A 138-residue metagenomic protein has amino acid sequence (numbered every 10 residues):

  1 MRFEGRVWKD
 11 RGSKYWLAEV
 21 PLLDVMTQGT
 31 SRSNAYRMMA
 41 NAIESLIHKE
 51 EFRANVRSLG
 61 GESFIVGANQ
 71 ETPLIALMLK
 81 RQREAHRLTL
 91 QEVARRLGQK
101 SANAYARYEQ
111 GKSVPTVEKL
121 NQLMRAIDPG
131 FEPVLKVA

Functional and structural regions predicted by a protein language model:
M1-R53: DNA-contacting interfaces and partner/effector-binding or oligomerization modules in DNA-centric proteins
G60-A85: A short, Lys/Arg-rich alpha-helix, primarily the initiator
L79, L90-Q91, A102, V117-L120: Helix-turn-helix DNA-binding elements, focusing on the entry/boundary residues of the two helices that contact DNA
R83, A94-R95, M124: The alpha-helix within a helix-turn-helix
R87-R107: Short alpha-helical DNA-recognition segment
L97, Y108-E109, K119, I127: DNA major-groove recognition helix of helix-turn-helix
T116-V137: DNA major-groove recognition helix of helix-turn-helix/homeodomain DNA-binding modules
